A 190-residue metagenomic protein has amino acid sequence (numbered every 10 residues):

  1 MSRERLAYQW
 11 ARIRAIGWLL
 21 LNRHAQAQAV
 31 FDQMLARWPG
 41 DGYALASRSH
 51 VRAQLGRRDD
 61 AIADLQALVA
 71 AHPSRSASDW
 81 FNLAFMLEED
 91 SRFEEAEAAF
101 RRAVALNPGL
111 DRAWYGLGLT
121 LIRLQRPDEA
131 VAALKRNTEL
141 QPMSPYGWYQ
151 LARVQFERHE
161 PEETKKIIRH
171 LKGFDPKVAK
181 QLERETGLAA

Functional and structural regions predicted by a protein language model:
R5, P39, P73-S74, P108 (+2 more regions): Short coil turns that delineate tetratricopeptide repeat
A7-Y8, G42-Y43, S76-S78, D111-R112 (+2 more regions): Helix-start (N-cap) detector for alpha-helical repeat units in TPR-like alpha-solenoids, especially tetratricopeptide
